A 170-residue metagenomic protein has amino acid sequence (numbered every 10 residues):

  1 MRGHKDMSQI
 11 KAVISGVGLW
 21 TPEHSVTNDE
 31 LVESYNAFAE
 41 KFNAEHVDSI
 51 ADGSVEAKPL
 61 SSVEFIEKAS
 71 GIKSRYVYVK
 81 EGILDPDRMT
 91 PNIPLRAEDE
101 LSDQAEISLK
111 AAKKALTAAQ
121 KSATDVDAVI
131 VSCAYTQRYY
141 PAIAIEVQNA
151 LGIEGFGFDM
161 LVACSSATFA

Functional and structural regions predicted by a protein language model:
R2-D125, L151: Conserved "HGTGT" condensation-loop signature of ketosynthase/thiolase-family condensing enzymes that catalyze
D127-A134: Short glycine-rich or small-residue beta-strand-to-loop segments that form or flank ligand, phosphate, metal/Fe-S
Y135-P141: Secretory-pathway/luminal and periplasmic proteins that interact with or process carbohydrate-rich
A142-I153: A glycine- and small-aliphatic-rich helix-loop capping segment at beta-alpha/alpha-beta transitions that lines
G155-L161: Short pre-catalytic strand/loop immediately N-terminal to key active-site residues, enriched for Gly-Thr
L161-A170: Active-site-proximal alpha-helical scaffold in enzymes
